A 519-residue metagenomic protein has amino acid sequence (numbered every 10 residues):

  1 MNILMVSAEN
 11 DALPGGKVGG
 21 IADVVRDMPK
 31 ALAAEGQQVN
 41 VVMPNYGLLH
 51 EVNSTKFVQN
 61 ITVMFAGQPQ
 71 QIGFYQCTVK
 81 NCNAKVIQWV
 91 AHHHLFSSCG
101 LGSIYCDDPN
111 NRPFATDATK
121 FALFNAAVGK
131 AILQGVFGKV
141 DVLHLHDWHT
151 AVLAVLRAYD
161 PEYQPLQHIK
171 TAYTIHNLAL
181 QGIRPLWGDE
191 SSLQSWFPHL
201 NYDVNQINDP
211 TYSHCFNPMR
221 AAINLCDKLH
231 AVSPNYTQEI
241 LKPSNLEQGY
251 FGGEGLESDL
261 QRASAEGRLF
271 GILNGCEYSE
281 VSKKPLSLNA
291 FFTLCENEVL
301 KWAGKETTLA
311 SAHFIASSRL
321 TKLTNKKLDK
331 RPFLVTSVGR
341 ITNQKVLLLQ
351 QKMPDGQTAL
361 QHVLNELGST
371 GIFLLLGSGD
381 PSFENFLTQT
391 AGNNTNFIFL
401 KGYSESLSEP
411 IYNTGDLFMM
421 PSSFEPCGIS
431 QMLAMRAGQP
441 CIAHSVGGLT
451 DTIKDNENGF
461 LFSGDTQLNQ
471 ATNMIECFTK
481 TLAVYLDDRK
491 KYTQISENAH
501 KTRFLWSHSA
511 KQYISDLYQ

Functional and structural regions predicted by a protein language model:
M1-Q519: Catalytic cores of nucleotide-sugar-dependent glycosyltransferases that transfer UDP/GDP/TDP-activated
